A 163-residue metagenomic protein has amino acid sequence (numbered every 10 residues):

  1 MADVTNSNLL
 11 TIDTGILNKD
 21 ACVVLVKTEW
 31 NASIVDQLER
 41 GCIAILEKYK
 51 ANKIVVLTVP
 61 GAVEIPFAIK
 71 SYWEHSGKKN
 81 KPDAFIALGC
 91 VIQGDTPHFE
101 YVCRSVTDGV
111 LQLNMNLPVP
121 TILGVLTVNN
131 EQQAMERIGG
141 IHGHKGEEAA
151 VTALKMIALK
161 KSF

Functional and structural regions predicted by a protein language model:
M1-K19: N-terminal amphipathic/basic leader segments beginning at the initiator methionine
D13-V56: Glycine-rich phosphate/diphosphate-binding loop of Rossmann-like nucleotide-binding domains
E29-W30, V59, C90-V91, L126-N130: Short, ordered loop/turn segments at secondary-structure junctions
D36-Q37, P66-I69, T96-E100, Q133-E136: Short, well-ordered secondary-structure micro-motifs
K48-N80: Active-site rim loops that border cofactor/substrate pockets in soluble metabolic enzymes
V56, P82-L88, P120-L126: Short beta-strand segments at enzyme active-site cores
A68-V110, N114: Glycine-rich phosphate-binding loop
F99-F163: C-terminal binding/interaction regions
